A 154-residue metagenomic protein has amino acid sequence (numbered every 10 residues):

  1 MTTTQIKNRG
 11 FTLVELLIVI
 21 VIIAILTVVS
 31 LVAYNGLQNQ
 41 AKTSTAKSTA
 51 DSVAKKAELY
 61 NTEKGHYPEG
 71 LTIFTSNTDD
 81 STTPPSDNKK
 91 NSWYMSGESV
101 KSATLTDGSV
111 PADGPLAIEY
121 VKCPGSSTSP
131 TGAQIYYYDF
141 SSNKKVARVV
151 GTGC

Functional and structural regions predicted by a protein language model:
M1-F11: N-terminal leader/signal peptides at the extreme start of proteins
F11-V21: N-terminal signal-anchor/signal peptide hydrophobic helix marking the start of the first transmembrane segment
I23-A41: C-terminal juxtamembrane segment of a hydrophobic transmembrane alpha-helix
Q38-A50: Membrane-proximal amphipathic alpha-helices that sit immediately adjacent to an N-terminal transmembrane/signal-anchor
K55-I73: Alpha-helix exit/C-cap motif
G70-D113: Acidic, glycine-rich loop-and-strand cores that form catalytic or ligand-binding grooves in diverse globular domains
V110-S127: Short amphipathic beta-strand and strand-loop transition segments with alternating hydrophobic
K122-C154: Short, surface-exposed interaction loops/tails
